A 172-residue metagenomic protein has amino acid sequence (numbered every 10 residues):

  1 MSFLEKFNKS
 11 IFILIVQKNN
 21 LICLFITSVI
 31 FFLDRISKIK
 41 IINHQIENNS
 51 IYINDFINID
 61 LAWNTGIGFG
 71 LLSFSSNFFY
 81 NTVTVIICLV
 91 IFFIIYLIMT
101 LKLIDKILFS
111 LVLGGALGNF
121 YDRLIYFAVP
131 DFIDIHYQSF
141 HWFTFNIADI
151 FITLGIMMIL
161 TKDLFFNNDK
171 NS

Functional and structural regions predicted by a protein language model:
S2-S172: Alpha-helical transmembrane bundles and membrane-interface segments of multipass inner-membrane proteins
